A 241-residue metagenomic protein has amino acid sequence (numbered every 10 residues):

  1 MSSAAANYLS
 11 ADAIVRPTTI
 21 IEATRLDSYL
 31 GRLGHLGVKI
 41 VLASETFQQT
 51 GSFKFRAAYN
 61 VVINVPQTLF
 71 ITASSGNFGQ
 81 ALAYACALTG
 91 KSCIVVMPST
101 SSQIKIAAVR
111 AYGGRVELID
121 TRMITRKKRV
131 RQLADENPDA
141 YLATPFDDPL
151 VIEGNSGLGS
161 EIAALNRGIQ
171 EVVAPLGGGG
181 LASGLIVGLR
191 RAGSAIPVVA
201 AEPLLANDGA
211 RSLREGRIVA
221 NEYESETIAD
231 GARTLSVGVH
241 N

Functional and structural regions predicted by a protein language model:
M1-N241: PLP-dependent amino-acid enzyme catalytic core
